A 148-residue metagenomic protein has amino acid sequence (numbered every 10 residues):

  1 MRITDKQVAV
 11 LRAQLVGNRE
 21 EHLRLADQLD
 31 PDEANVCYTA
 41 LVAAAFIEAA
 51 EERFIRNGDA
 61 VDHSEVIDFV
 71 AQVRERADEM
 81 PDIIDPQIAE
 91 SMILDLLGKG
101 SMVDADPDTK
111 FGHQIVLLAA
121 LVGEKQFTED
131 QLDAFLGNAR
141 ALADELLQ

Functional and structural regions predicted by a protein language model:
M1-H22: Short N-terminal edge-element motif at the start of the domain
G17-G58: N-terminal interaction modules that seed assembly of large macromolecular complexes
N35-A40, P107-F111, E129: Alpha-helix N-cap/helix-initiation sites
A50-V61, P81, D104, K125-E129 (+1 more regions): Long, hydrophobic, amphipathic alpha-helical segments used as structural scaffolds
D62-M80, N138-Q148: Short, mixed-charge aromatic SLiMs
D68-G123: Amphipathic protein-protein interaction modules
V122-Q148: Glycine-rich, aromatic-bearing surface loops/beta-hairpins
